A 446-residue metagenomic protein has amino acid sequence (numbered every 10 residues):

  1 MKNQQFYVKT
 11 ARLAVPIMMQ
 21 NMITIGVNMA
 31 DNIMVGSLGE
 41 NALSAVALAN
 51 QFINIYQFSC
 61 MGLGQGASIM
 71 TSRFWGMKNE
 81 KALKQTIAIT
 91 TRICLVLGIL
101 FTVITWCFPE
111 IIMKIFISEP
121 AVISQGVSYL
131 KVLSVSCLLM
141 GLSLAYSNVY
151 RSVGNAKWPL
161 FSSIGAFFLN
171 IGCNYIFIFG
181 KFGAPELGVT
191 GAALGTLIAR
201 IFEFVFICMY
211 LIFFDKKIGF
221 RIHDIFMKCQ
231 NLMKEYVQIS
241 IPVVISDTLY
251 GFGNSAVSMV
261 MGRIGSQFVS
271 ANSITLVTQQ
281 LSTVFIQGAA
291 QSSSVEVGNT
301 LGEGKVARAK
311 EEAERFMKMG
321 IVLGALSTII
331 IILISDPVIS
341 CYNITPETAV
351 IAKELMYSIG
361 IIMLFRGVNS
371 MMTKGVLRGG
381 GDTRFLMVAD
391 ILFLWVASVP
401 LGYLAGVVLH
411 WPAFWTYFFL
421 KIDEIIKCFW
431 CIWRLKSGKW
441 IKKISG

Functional and structural regions predicted by a protein language model:
M1-I17, T71-L138, A184-I241, V297-M363 (+1 more regions): Short alpha-helical transmembrane segments in multi-pass integral membrane proteins
K2-I33, S37-L38, N54-G66, M70 (+5 more regions): N-terminal transmembrane alpha-helices
R12-D31, V132, A166, A199-E203 (+4 more regions): Transmembrane helical elements of multi-pass membrane transporters/channels
M19, I23, V27, Y56-C60 (+14 more regions): Residue-level hotspots within pore-lining transmembrane alpha-helices of multi-pass secondary transporters
M22, G26-S44, M113-P120, I176-L187 (+4 more regions): Helix-terminus/linker motif at the lipid-water interface of multi-pass membrane proteins
L43-W106, M140-P159, S258, V269-S335 (+1 more regions): Small-residue-rich hydrophobic transmembrane alpha-helices
G64, L133-S152, P159-N170, A192-I207 (+5 more regions): Short runs within selected transmembrane alpha-helices of multi-pass transporters and secretion channels
T105, N148, N174, I178 (+9 more regions): Structural signal for membrane-spanning alpha-helices in multi-pass inner-membrane proteins, emphasizing helix cores
